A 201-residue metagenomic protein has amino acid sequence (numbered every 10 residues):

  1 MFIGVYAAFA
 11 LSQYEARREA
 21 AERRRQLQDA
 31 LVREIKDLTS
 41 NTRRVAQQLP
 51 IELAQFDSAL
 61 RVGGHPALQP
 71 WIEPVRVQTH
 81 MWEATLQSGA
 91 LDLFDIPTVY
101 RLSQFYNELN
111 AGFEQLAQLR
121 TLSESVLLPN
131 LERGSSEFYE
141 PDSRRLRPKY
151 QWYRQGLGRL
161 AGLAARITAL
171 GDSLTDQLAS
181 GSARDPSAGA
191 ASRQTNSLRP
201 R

Functional and structural regions predicted by a protein language model:
M1-F9: Hydrophobic membrane-insertion alpha-helices, especially the h-region of bacterial N-terminal signal peptides
A10-R201: Long, hydrophobic alpha-helical segments that serve as membrane-spanning/inserting helices
